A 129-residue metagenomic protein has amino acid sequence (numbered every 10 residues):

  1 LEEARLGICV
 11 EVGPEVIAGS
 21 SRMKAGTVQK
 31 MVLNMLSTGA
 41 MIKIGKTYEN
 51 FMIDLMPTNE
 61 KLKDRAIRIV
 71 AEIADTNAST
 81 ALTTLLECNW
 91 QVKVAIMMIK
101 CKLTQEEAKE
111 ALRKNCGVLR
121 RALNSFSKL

Functional and structural regions predicted by a protein language model:
L1-M31, A40-I42: Glycine-rich phosphate-binding loops that contact phosphosugars or nucleotide phosphates
M35, A40-L129: Short, amphipathic alpha-helical interaction segments embedded in low-complexity terminal/linker regions of eukaryotic
